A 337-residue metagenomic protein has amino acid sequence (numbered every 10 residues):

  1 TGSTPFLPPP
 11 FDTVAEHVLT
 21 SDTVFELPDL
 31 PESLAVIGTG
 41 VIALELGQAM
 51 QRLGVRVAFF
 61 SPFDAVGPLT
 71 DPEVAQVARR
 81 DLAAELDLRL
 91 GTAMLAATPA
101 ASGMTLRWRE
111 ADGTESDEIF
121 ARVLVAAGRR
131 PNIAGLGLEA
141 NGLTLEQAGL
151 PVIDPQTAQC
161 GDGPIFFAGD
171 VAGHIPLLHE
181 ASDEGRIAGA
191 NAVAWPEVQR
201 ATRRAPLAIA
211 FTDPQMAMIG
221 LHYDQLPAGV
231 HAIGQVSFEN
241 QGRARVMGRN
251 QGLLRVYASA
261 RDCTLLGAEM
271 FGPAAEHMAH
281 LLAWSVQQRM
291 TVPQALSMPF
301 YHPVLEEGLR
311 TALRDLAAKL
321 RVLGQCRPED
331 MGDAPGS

Functional and structural regions predicted by a protein language model:
T1, I37-G38: Conserved N-terminal Rossmann-fold NAD(P)-binding element of oxidoreductases
G2-S3, E110, L124, G128-R129: Short glycine-/small-residue-rich Rossmann-like dinucleotide-binding loops
T4-F6, T144-E146, W195-L207, G229-G234: A short alpha-helix-loop-beta-strand transition element characteristic of N-terminal alpha/beta dinucleotide-binding
V14-P31, I119-W195, L296: FAD-site-proximal beta/loop scaffold in flavoenzymes
A15, A100-A101, D112, A140 (+2 more regions): Short acidic-glycine loop/turn motifs at beta-strand connectors
L19, D87-G91, E118, F166 (+1 more regions): General small-molecule cofactor/ligand-binding pocket signal
F25-E26, P31-A35, V41-W108, T114 (+3 more regions): Rossmann-like dinucleotide-binding cores of NAD(P)H-dependent redox enzymes
T212-H222, P227-S337: Flexible, glycine-rich terminal cap/loop adjacent to redox cofactors in electron-transfer oxidoreductases
